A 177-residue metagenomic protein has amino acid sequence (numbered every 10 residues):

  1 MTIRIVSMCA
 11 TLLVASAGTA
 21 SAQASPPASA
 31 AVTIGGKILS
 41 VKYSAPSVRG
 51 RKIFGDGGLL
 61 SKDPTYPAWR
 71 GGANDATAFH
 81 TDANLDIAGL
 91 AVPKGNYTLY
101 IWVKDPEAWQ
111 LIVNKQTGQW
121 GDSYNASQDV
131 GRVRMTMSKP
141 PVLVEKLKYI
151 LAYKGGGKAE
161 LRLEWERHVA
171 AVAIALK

Functional and structural regions predicted by a protein language model:
M1, A22-Q23: Absolute protein N-terminus
M1-C9: Bacterial N-terminal signal peptides that target proteins for export
C9-A10, A20: Cleavable N-terminal signal peptides
S16-A22: Sec/Tat signal peptide C-region and signal peptidase I cleavage site
Q23-S25, V32, T98-D105: Short N-terminal signal/transit or membrane-insertion segments and the immediately adjacent low-complexity/disordered
A24-K42: Short N-terminal segments immediately surrounding and downstream of signal-peptide cleavage
K42-K94, Y100-K177: Extended, well-structured beta-strand/loop surface patches that form recognition or cofactor-anchoring regions within
